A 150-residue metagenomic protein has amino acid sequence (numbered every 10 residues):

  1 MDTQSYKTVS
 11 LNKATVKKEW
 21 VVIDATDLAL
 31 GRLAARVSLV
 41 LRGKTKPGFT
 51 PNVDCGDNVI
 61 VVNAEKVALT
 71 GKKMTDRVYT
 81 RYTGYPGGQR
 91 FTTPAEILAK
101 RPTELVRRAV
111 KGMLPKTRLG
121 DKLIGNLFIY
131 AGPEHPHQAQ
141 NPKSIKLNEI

Functional and structural regions predicted by a protein language model:
M1-R108, R118, P136, N141-I150: Ribosome large-subunit tunnel/peptidyl-transferase-proximal elements
V106-R107, K111, I124: Hydrophobic, well-ordered secondary-structure segments
G120-Y130, P136: C-terminal structural segments of small proteins and small subunits
